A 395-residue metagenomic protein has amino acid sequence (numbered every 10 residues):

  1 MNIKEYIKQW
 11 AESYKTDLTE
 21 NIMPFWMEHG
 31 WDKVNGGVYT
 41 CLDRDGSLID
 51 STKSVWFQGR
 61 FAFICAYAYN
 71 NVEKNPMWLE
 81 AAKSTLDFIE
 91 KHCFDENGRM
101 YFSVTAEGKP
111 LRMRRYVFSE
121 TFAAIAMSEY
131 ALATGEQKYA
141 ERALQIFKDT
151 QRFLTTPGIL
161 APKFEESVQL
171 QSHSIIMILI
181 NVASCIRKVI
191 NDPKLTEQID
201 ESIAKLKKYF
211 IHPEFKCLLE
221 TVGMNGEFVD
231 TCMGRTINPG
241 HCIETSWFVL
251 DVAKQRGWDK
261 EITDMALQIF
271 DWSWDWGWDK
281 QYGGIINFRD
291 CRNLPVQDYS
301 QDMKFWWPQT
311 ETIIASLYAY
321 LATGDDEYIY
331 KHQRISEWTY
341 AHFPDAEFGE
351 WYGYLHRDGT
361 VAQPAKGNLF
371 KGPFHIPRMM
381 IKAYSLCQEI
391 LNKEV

Functional and structural regions predicted by a protein language model:
M1-V395: Glycan-recognition and catalytic cores of secretory/periplasmic carbohydrate-active enzymes
